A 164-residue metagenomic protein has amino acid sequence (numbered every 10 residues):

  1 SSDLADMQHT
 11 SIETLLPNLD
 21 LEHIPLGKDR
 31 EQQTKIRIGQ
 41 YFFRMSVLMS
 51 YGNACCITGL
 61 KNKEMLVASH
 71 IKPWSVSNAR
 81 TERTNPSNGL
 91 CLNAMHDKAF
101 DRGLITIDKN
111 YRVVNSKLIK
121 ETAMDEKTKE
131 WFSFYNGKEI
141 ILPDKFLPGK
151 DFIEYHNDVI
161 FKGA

Functional and structural regions predicted by a protein language model:
L4-D6: Hydrophobic, aromatic-lined core segments that form the binding pocket/scaffold for planar heteroaromatic ligands
Q8-L60: Internal active-site segments that recognize and position negatively charged phosphoryl groups and nucleotide moieties
K28, Q32, F42, L60-K63 (+1 more regions): A detector for short metal-coordination/catalytic motifs
A54, V67, L92: The −1 position to Zn-ligating cysteines in a subset of zinc-ribbon hairpins
H70: Conserved active-site aspartate in kinases
